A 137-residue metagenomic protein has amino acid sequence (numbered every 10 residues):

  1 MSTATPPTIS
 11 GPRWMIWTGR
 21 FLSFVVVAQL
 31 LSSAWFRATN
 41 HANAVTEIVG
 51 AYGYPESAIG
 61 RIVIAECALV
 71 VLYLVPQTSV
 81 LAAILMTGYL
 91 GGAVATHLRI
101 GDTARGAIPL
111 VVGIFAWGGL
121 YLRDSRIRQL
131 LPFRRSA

Functional and structural regions predicted by a protein language model:
S2-A137: Membrane-interface extramembranous regions
